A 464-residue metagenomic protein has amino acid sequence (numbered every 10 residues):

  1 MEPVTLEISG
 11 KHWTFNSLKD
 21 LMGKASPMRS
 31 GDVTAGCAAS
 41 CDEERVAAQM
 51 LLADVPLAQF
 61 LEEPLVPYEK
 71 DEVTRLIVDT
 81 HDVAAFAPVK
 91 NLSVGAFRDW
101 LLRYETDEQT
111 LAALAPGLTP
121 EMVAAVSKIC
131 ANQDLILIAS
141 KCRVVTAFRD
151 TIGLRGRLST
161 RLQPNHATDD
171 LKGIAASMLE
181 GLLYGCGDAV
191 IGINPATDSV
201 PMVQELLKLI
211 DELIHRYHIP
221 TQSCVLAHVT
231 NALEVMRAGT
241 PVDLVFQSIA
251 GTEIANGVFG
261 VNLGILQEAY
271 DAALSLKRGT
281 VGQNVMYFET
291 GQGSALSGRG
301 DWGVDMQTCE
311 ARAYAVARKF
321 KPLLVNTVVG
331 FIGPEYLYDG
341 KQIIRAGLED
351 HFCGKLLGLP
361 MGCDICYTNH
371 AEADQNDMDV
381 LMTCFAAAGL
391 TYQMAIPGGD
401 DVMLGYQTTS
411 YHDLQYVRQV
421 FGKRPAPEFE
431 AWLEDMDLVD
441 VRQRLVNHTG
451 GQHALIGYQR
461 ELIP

Functional and structural regions predicted by a protein language model:
M1-A175, L183, D188-P464: Anaerobic metallocofactor- and corrinoid-dependent redox/one-carbon enzyme cores, especially those from methanogenesis
